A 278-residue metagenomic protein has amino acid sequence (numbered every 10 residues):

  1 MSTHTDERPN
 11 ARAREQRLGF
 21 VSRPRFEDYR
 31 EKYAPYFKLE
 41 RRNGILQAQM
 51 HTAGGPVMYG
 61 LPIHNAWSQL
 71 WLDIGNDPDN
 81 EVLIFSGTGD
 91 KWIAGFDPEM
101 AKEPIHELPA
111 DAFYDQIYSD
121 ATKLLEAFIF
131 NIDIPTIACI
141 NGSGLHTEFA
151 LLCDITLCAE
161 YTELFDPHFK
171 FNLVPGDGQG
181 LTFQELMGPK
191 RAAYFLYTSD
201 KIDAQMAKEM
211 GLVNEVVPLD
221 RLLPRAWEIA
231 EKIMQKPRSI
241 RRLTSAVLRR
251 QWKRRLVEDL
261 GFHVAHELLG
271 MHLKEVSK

Functional and structural regions predicted by a protein language model:
M1-N43, T52, W92, E99-P104 (+3 more regions): C-terminal alpha-helix plus adjacent terminal tail
Y33-Y36, Y59-E81: A short, well-ordered alpha-helical element
G55, D79, G87-K123: Glycine- (often His-adjacent) and acidic-residue-rich active-site loop that binds/positions the CoA thioester
A121-F171: Glycine-rich beta-to-alpha active-site loop
A127, T147-E148, L181, A193 (+1 more regions): Alpha-helical segments flanking ligand/cofactor-binding loops in enzyme cores
L157-C158, V213-R225: Short acidic-hydrophobic, aromatic-tinged amphipathic segments that line or gate anion-handling sites
G180-K190: Hydrophobic, secondary-structure "cap" segments at the distal end of domains
